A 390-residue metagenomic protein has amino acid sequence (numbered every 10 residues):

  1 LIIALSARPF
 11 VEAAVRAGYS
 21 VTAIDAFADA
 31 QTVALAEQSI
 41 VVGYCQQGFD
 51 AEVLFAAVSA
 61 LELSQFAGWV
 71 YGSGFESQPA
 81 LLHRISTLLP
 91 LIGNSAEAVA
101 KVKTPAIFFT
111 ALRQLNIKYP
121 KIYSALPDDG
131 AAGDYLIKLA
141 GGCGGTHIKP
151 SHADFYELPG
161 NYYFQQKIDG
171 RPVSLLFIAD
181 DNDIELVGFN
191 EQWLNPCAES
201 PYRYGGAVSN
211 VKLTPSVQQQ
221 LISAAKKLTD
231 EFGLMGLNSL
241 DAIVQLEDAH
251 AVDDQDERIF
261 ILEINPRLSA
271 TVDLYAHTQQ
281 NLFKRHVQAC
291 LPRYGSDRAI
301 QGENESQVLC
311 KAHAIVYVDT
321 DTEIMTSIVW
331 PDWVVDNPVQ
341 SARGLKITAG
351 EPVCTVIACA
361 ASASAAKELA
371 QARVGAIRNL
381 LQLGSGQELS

Functional and structural regions predicted by a protein language model:
L1-V102, A106-I107, Q114, T348 (+1 more regions): ATP-binding N-terminal substructure of ATP-dependent carboxylate-amine bond-forming enzymes
V21-I24, Y119-P120, Y162, A312-A314: Hydrophobic anchor at the start of a short beta-strand that flanks the dinucleotide cofactor-binding loop
T87-A153: A conserved helix-loop-beta module that forms one wall/lid of the active-site cleft in ATP-utilizing catalytic domains
L112, P120, A131-I148, G160-L176 (+3 more regions): ATP-grasp fold ATP-binding core
Q166-K227, E231-F232, E247-D254, N265-C290 (+1 more regions): ATP-dependent carboxylate/phosphate-activation module, predominantly the ATP-grasp catalytic core and closely related
L234-D248, R298, L389-S390: A short glycine-rich, hydrophobically flanked beta-strand micro-motif that places a catalytic Asp/Glu for divalent metal
D256-F260: Conserved protein kinase catalytic/activation segment
H286-S390: Peripheral (often C-terminal) accessory segments that flank ATP-dependent C-N-forming ligase machineries
